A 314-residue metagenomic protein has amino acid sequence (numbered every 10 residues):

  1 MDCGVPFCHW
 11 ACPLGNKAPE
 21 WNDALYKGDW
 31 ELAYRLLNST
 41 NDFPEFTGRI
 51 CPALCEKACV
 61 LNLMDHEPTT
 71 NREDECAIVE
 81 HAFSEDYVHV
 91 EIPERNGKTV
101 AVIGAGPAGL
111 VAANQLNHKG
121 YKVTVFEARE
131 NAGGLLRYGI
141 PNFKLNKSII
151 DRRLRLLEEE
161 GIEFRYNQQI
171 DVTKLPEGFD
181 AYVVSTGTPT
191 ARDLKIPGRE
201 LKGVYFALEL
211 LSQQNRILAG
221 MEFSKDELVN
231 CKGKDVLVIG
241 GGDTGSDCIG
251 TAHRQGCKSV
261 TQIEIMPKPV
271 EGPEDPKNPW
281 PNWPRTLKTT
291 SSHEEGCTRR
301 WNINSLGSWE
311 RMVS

Functional and structural regions predicted by a protein language model:
M1-E20, F43-M64: Local cysteine-cluster metal-coordination motifs and their immediate loop/turn environment, predominantly Fe-S cluster
V5-H9, P19-E31, V102-V111, A128-G133: Short charge-dense sequence patches
N16-G48, D65-I92: Ferredoxin-type iron-sulfur electron-transfer modules in oxidoreductases and energy-metabolism complexes
K17, N38, D42, E56 (+4 more regions): A broad detector of the eukaryotic-type serine/threonine protein kinase catalytic domain
A58-D65, F179-S185: Hydrophobic or amphipathic alpha-helical targeting/insertion segments
E75-S314: Residues forming the flavin
